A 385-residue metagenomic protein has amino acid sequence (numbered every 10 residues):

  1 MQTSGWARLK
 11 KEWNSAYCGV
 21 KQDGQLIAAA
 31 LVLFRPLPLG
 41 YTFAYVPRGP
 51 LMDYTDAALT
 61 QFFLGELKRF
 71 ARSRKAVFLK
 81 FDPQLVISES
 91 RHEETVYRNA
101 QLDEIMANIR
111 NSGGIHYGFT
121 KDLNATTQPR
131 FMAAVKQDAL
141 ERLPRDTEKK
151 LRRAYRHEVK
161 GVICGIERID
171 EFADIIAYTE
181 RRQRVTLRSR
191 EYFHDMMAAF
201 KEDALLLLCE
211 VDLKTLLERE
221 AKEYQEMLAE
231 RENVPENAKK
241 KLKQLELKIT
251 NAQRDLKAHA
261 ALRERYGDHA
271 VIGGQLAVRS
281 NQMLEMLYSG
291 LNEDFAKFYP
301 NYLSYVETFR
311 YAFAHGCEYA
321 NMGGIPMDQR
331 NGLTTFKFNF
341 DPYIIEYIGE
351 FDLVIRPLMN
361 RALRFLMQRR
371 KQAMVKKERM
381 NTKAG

Functional and structural regions predicted by a protein language model:
M1-G40, S88, H92, G113-A296: A conserved beta-strand-loop-helix scaffold within acyl/acetyltransferase catalytic domains
Y45: Catalytic phosphate/metal-binding cores of nucleic-acid and nucleotide-processing enzymes, i.e., regions that mediate
G49-D56, S289-F298, P326: A short, internal acetyl-CoA/4′-phosphopantetheine-binding micro-motif in the GNAT/acyltransferase core
A57-A58, V86-D103: Short, flexible/disordered intra-domain loops and linkers
A57-R69, K297-F309: Conserved acetyl-CoA-binding loop-helix of GNAT-fold acetyltransferases
A71-H92, F313-G324: Conserved GNAT acetyl-CoA-binding A-motif
T95-D138, H315-G385: Active-site/acyl-donor-binding loops of N-acyltransferases
G273-A277, E285, A312-Y319, T334: Extended hydrophobic/aromatic segments used for targeting, binding, or gating
